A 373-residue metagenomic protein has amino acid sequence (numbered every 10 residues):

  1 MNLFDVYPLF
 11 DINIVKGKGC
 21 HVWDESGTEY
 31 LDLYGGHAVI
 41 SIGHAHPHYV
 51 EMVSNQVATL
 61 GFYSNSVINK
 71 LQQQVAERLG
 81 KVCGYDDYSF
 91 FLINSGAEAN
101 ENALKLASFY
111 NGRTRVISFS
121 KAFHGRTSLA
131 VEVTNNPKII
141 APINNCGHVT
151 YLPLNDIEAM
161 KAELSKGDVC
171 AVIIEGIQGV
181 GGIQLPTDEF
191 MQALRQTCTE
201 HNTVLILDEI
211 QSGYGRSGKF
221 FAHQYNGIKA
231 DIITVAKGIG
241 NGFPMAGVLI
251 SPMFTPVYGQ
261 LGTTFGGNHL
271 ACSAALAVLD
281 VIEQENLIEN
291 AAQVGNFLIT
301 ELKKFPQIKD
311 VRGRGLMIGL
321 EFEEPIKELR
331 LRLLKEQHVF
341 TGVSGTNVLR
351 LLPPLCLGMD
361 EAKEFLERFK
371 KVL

Functional and structural regions predicted by a protein language model:
M1-L373: Conserved N-terminal phosphate-binding loop of PLP-dependent enzymes in the Aspartate aminotransferase
